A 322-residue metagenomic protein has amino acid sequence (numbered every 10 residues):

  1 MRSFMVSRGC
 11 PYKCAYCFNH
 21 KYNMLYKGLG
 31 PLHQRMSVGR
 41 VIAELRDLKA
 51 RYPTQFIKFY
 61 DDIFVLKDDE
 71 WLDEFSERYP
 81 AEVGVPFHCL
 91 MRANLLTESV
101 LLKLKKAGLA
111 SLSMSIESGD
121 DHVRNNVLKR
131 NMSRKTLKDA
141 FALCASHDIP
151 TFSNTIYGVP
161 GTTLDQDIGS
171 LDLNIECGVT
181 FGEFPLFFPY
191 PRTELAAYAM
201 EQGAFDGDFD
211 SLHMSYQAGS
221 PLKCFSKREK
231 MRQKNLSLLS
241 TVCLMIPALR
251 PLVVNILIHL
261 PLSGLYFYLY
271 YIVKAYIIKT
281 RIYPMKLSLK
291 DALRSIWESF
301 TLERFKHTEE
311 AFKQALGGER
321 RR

Functional and structural regions predicted by a protein language model:
M1-F152, D172: Radical SAM [4Fe-4S] cluster-binding motif and immediate context
Y16-K21, A204-S211: Glycine-rich, positively charged active-site loop/lid region within alpha/beta enzyme cores that binds and organizes
G28-P31, R46, E194-A197, H213-R322: Radical SAM enzyme core and accessory elements
F64, R92, E117-R124, L128 (+3 more regions): Conserved strand-turn element in the central/C-terminal portion of the radical SAM core barrel that lines
L72, D167, A196: Histidine/acidic-residue-rich catalytic or RNA/ligand-binding cores of hydrolases and nuclease-related proteins
V100, P160-E176: Catalytic cores of alpha/beta
T193-D208: Aromatic- and acidic-residue-enriched segments that line the glycan-binding/catalytic groove of carbohydrate-active
